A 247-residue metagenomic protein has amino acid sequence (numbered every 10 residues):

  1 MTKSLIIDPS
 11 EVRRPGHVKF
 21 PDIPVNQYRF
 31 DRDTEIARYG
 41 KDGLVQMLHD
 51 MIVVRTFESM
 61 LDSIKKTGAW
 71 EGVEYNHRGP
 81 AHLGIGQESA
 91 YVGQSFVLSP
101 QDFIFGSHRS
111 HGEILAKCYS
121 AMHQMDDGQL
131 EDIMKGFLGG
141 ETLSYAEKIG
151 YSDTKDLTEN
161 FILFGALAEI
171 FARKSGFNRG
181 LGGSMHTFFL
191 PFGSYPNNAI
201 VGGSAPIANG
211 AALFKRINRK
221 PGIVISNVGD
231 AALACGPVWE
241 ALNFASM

Functional and structural regions predicted by a protein language model:
M1-Q129, K135-F137: N-terminal amphipathic, basic-rich helices that act as targeting or association modules
G72-M247: Cofactor-binding active-site loop characterized by glycine-rich and histidine/acidic residues
